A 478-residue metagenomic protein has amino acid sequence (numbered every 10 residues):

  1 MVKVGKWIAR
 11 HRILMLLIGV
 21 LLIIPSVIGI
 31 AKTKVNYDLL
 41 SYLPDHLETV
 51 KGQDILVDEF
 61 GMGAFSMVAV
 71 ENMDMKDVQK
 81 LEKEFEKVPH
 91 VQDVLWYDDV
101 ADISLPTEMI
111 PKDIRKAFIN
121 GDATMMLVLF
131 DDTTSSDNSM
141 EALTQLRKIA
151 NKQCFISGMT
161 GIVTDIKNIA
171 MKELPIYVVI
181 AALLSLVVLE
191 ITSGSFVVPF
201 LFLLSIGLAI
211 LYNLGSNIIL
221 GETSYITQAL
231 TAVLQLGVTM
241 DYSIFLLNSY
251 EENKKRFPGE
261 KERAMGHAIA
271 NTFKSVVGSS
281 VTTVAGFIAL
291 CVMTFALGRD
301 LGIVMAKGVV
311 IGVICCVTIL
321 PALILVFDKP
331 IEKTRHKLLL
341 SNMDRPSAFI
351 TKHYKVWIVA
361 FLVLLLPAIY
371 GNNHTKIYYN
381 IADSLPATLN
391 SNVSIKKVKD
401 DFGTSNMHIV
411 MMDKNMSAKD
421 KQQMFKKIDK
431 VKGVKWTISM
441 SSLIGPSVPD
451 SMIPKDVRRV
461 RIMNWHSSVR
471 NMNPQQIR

Functional and structural regions predicted by a protein language model:
M1-V35, S41, V91, T134-Y379: Membrane-embedded transmembrane helical bundles of large multi-pass transporters/channels
Y37-D45, Y379-T388: Membrane-proximal, lumen/periplasm-facing interface regions of secretory-pathway glyco- and lipid-modifying enzymes
D45-F65, V70-V163, P386-R478: Structured non-transmembrane domains adjacent to transmembrane bundles in polytopic membrane proteins
